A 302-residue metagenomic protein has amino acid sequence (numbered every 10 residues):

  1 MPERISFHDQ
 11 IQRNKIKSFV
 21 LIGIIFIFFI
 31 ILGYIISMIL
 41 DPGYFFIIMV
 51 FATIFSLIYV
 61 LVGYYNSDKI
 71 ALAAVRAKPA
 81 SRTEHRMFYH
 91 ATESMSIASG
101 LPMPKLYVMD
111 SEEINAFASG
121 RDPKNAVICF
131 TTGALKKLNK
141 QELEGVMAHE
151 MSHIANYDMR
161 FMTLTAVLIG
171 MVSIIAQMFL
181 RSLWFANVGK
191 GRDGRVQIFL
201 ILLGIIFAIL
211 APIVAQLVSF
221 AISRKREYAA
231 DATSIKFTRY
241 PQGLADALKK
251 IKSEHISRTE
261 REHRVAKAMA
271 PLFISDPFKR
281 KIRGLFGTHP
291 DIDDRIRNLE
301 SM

Functional and structural regions predicted by a protein language model:
M1-I27, I39, I48-V50, F55-L200 (+1 more regions): Polar-ligand-bearing catalytic/cofactor-coordination segments of membrane-embedded or membrane-tethered inner-membrane
I31-F45: Short, hydrophobic transmembrane alpha-helix segments
A208-I209: Hydrophobic alpha-helical transmembrane segments of integral membrane proteins, especially lipid-exposed positions
